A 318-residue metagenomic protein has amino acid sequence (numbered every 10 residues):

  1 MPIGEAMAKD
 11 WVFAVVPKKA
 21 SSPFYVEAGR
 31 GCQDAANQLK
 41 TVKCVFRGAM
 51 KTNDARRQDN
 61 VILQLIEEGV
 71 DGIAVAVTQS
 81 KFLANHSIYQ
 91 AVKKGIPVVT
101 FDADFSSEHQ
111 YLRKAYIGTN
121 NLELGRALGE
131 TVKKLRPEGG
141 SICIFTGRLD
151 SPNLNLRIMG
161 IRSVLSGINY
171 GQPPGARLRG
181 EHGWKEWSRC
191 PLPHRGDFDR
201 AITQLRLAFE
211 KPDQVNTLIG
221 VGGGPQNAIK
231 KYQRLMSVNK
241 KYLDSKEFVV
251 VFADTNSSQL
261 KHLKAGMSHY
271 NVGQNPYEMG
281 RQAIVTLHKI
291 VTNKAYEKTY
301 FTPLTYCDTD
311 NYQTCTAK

Functional and structural regions predicted by a protein language model:
P2-K318: A residue-level marker of the well-folded mature domains of exported/periplasmic proteins
